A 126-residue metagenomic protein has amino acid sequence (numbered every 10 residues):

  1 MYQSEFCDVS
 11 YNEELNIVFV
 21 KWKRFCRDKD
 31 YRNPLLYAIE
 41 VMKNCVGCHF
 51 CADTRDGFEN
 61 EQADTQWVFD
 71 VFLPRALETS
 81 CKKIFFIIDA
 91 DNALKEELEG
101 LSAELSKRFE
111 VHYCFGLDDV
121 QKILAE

Functional and structural regions predicted by a protein language model:
M1-E126: Amphipathic, Lys/Arg-enriched alpha-helical "gate/interface" segment within cytosolic domains that mediates
